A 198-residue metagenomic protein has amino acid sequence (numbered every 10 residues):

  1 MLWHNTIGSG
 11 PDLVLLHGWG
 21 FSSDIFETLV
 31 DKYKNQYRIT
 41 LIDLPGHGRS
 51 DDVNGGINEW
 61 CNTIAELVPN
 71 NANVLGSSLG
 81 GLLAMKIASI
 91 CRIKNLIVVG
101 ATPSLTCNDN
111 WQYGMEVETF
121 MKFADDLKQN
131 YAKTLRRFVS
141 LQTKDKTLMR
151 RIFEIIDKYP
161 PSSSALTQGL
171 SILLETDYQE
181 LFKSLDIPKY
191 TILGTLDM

Functional and structural regions predicted by a protein language model:
L2-D51: Conserved HGGG/HGGXW glycine-rich cap/lid loop of the alpha/beta-hydrolase fold
V14-G18, S77, L193-G194: The conserved beta1-alpha1 loop
N58-A72: Conserved acidic catalytic loop of the alpha/beta-hydrolase fold
V74-G76, V99: Short beta-strand immediately N-terminal to the catalytic nucleophile in serine-hydrolase-like folds
G76-G80, A84: Gly/Ala-rich beta-loop-alpha elbow adjacent to hydrolase catalytic centers
I90-Q129, A165-Q168: Flexible "cap/lid" loop of the alpha/beta hydrolase fold
K128-T176, E180-L181: Conserved alpha/beta-hydrolase catalytic His-Asp/Glu region
S184-L185, T191-D197: Short beta-strand/loop motif that positions the catalytic acidic residue of the alpha/beta-hydrolase fold
